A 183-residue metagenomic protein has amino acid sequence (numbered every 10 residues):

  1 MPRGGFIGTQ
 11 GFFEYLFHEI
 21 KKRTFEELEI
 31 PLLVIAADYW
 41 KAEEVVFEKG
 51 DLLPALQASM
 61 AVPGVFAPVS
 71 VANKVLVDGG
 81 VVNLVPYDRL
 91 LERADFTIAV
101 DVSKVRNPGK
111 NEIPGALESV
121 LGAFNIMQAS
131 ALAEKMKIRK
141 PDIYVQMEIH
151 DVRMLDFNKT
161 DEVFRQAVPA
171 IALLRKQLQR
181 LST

Functional and structural regions predicted by a protein language model:
M1-T183: Patatin-like phospholipase
